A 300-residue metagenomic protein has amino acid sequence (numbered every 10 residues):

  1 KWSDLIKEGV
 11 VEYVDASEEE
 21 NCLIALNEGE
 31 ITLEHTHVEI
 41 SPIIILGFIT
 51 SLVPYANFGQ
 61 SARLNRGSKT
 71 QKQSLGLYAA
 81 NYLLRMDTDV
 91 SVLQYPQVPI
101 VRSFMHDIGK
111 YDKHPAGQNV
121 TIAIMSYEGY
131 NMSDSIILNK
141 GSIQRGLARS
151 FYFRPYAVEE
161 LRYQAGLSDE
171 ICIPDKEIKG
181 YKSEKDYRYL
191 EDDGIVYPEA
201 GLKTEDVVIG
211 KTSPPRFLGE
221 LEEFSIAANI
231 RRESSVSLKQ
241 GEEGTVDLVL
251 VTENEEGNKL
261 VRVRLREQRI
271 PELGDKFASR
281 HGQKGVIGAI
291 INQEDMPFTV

Functional and structural regions predicted by a protein language model:
K1-V300: Conduit-forming functional cores of very large proteins
